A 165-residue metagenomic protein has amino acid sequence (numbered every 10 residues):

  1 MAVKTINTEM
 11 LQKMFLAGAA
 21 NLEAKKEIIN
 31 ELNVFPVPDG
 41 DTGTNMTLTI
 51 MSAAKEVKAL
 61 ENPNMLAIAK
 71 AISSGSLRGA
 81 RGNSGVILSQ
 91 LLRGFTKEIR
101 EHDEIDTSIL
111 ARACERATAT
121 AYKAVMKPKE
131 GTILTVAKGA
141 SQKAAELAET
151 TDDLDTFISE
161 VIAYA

Functional and structural regions predicted by a protein language model:
M1-A165: N-terminal loops that bind phosphate or other acidic moieties and the adjacent beta-alpha structural core
